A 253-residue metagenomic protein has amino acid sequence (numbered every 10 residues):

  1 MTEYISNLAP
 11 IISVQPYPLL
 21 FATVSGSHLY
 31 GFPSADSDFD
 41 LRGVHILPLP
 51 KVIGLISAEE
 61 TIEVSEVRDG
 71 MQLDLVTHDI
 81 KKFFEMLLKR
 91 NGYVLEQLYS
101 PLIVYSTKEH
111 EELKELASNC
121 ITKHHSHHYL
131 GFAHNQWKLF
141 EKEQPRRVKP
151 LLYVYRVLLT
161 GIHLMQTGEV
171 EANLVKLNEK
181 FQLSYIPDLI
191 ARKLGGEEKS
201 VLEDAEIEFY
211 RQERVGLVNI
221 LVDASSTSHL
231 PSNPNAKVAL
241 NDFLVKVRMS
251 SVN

Functional and structural regions predicted by a protein language model:
M1-T23: Helical scaffold of the NTase/Pol beta-like nucleotidyltransferase catalytic core
T2-S6, A172-L177, M249, N253: Non-catalytic helical "accessory" subdomain of NTase-fold nucleotidyltransferases
T23, A35, D223: A cross-kingdom feature strongest in bacterial/archaeal respiratory oxidoreductases
G26-G70: Catalytic metal-binding acidic patch
L47-P50, R90-Y93, N135, T160: Short loop/turn segments at secondary-structure transitions that flank enzyme active sites
G54-F132: A basic- and aromatic-enriched beta-loop-alpha substructure that forms the phosphate/nucleotide- and DNA/RNA-contacting
E111-P234: Conserved nucleotidyltransferase catalytic core and NTase-mimicking acidic/glycine-rich helix/loop elements in nucleic
L230-N253: Acidic, carboxylate-rich catalytic segments that either coordinate divalent cations
